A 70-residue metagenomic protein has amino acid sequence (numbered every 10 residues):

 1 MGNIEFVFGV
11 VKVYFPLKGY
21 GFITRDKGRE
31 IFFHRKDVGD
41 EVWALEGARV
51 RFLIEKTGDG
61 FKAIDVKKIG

Functional and structural regions predicted by a protein language model:
N3-F15: Structural detector for short beta-strands of small beta-barrel domains
V13, R25, D65-K68: A residue-level detector for short acidic-glycine micro-motifs
Y14, L53-T57: Short beta-strand micro-motifs enriched in acidic
L17-I23: Short aromatic-glycine-enriched beta-strand elements
R29-K36: A short macromolecule-binding patch
V38-R51: Short nucleic-acid-contacting surface segments enriched for D/E, G, S/T with interspersed K/R
K56-G70: OB-fold/S1-family single-stranded nucleic acid-binding modules
